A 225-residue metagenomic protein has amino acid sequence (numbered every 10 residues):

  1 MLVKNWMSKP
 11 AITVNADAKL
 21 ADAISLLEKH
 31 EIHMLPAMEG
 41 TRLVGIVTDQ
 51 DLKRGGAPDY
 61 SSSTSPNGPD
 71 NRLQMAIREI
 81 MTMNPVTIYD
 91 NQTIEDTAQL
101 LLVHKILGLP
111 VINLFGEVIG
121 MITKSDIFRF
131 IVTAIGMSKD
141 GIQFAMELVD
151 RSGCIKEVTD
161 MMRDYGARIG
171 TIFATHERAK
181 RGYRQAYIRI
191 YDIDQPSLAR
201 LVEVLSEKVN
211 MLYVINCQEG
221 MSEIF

Functional and structural regions predicted by a protein language model:
M1-P10, D49-V86, T93-L102, T123-D164 (+2 more regions): Tandem CBS (Bateman) regulatory domains
V14-N15, I88-Y89: Short acidic-hydrophobic, aromatic-tinged amphipathic segments that line or gate anion-handling sites
A18-S25, D96-A98: Short, basic/aromatic recognition patches
L27, L35-D51, L101, L109-S125: A glycine-centered beta-loop-beta connector
H33, L107, R168: Short acidic/polar active-site loop segments enriched in Thr and Asp
G170-I172, V202-S222: Conserved short beta-strand edge segments in small beta-sheet-based binding/regulatory domains
H176-R184, I215-F225: Short proline/glycine- and acidic-rich turn/helix-capping motifs at secondary-structure junctions
Y183-D192: Short basic, glycine-rich beta-strand/loop surfaces that mediate nucleic-acid
